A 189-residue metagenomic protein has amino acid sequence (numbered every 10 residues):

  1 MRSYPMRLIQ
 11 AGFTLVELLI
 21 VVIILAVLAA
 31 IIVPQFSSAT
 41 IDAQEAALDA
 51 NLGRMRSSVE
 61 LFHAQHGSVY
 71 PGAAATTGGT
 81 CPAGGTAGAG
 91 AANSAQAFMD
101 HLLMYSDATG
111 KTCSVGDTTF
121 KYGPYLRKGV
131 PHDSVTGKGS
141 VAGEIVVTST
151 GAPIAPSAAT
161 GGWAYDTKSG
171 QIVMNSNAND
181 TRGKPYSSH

Functional and structural regions predicted by a protein language model:
M1-R7: N-terminal secretory signal peptides that target proteins for export/translocation
R7-T40: N-terminal single-pass transmembrane signal-anchor helix
V22, D49, R56: Conserved catalytic core of two-component sensor histidine kinases
Q35-G53: Aliphatic-rich helix starts adjacent to a transmembrane/signal segment
V59-G123: Short, glycine/small-hydrophobic-rich surface segments
T109-G110, P131-S134, N177-T181: Acidic glycine-/aspartate-rich tracts in secreted/extracellular proteins
G116-G139, G151, A158: Internal low-complexity, small-residue/proline-rich segments
I145-H189: Short, surface-exposed interaction loops/tails
